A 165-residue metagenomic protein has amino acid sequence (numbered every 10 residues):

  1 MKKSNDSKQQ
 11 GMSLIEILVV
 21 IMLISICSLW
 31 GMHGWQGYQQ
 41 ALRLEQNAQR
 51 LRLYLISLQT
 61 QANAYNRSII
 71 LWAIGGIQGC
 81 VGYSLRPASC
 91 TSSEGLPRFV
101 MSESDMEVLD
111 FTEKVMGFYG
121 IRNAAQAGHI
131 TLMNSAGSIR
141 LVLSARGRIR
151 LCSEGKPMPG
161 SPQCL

Functional and structural regions predicted by a protein language model:
K2-D6, W30-L165: N-terminal helix-rich module
L18-H33: Alpha-helical hydrophobic helix detector
